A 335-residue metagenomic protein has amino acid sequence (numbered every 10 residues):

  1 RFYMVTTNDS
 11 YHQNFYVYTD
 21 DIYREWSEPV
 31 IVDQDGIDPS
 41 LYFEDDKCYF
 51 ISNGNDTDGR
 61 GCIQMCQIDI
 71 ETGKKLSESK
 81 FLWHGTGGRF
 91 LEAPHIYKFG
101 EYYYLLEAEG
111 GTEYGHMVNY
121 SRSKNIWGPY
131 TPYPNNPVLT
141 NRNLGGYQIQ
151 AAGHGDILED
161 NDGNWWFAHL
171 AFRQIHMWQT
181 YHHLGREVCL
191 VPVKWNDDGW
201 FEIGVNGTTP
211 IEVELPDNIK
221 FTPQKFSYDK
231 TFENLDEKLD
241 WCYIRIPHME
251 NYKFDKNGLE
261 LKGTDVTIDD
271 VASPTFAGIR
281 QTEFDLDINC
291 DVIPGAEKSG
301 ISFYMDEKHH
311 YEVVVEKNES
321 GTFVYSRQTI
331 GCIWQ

Functional and structural regions predicted by a protein language model:
R1-Q335: Carbohydrate-active catalytic/glycan-binding domains of CAZyme proteins, especially the secreted or lumenal ectodomains
